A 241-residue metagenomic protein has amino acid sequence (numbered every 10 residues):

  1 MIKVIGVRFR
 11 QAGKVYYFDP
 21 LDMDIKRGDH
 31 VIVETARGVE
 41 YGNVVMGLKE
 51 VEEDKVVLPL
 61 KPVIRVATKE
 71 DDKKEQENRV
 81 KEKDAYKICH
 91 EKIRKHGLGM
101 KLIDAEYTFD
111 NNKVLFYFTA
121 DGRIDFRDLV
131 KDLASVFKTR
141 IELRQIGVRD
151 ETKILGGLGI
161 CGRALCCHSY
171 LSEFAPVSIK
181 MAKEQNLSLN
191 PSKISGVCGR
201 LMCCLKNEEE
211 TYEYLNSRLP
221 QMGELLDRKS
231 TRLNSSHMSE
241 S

Functional and structural regions predicted by a protein language model:
M1-P191: Acidic-enriched and Gly/Ser
I25-V31, L215-R228: Short coil-to-beta transition motif at edge beta-strands of beta-rich domains
T35-E40, E224-S230: Short coil-to-beta-strand transition motifs
V44, S230-L233: Conserved hydrophobic positions within beta-strands
H168-S169, E173-F174, L205, E210-T211 (+1 more regions): Cys/His-rich zinc-coordinating "finger/knuckle" motifs
L187-K193, E224, K229: Short, conserved aromatic-histidine micro-motifs
S192-M222: Mixed-charge, Lys/Arg-rich low-complexity intrinsically disordered regions
L233-E240: Single conserved hydrophobic/aromatic residue that forms the stacking wall/gate of nucleotide- or nucleobase-binding
